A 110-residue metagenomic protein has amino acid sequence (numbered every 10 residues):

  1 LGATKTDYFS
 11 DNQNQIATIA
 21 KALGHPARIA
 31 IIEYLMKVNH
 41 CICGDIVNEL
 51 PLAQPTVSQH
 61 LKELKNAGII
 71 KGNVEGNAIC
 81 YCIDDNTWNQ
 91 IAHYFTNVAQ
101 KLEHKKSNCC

Functional and structural regions predicted by a protein language model:
L1-A3, L52-P55: Membrane-interacting alpha-helical segments
L1-Q15, Y34-K37, D85-C110: Amphipathic alpha-helical dimerization/coiled-coil segments that flank or bridge DNA-binding/regulatory modules
N14-A53, E75-T87: N-terminal helix-turn-helix DNA-binding core of bacterial DNA-binding proteins
L61-K62: Short, hydrophobic-biased segments on the C-terminal half of alpha helices that form "recognition helices"
G68: Glycine-centered, phosphate/nucleic-acid-interacting loop/turn motifs that mediate DNA/RNA or nucleotide
G72: Short beta-strand "wing" residues that participate in macromolecule-binding interfaces
